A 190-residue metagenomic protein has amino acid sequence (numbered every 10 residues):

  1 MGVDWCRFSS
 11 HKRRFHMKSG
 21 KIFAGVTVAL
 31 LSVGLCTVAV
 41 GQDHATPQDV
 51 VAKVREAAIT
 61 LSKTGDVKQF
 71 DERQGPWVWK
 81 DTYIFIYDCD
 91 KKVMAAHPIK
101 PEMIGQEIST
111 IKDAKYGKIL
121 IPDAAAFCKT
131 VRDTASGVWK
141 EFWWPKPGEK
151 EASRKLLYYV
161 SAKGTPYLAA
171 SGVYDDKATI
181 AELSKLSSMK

Functional and structural regions predicted by a protein language model:
C6-V26, L31-K190: N-terminal membrane-sensor/transducer module of prokaryotic signaling receptors
